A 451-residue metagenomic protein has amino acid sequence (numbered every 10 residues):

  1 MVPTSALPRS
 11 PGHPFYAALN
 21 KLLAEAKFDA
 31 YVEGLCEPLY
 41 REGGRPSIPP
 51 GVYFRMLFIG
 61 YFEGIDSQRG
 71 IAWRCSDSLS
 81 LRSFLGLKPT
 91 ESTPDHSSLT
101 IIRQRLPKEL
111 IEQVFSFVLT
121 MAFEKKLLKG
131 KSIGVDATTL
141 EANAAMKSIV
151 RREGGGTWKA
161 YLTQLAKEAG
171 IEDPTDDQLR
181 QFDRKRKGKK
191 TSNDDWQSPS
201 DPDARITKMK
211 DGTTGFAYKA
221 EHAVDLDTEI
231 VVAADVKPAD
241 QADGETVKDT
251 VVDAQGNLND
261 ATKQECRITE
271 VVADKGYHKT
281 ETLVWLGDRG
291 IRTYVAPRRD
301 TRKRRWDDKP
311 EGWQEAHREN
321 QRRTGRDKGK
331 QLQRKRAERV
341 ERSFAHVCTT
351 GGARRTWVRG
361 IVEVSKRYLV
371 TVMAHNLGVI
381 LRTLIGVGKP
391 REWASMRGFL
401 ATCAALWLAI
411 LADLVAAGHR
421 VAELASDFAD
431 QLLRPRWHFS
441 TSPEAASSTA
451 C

Functional and structural regions predicted by a protein language model:
M1-R9: Generic start-of-chain signal for non-secretory N-termini
S5, G44-S47, L87-P89, F344: A short, ordered amphipathic alpha-helix with a cationic face
R9-F58, E63: Basic, short loop/linker segments at the boundary and entry of helix-turn-helix/winged-helix-like folds
Y40, G60-Y61, S83, R103-L106: Short amphipathic alpha-helical interaction patches enriched in hydrophobic/aromatic residues with interspersed Lys/Arg
D66-S76, L87-C451: Anion-binding and metal-coordination hotspots
S80-G86: Secretory-pathway/luminal and periplasmic proteins that interact with or process carbohydrate-rich
